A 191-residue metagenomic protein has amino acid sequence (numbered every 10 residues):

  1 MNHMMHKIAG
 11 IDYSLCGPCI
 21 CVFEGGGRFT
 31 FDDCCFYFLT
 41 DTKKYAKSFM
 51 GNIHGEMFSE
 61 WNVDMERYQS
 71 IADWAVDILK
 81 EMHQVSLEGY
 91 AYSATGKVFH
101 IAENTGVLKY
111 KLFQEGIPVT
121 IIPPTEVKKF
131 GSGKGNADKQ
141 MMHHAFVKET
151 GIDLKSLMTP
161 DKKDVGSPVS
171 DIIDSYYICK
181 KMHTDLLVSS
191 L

Functional and structural regions predicted by a protein language model:
M1-L191: Phosphate- and other anionic-substrate recognition elements at nucleic-acid/protein interfaces
